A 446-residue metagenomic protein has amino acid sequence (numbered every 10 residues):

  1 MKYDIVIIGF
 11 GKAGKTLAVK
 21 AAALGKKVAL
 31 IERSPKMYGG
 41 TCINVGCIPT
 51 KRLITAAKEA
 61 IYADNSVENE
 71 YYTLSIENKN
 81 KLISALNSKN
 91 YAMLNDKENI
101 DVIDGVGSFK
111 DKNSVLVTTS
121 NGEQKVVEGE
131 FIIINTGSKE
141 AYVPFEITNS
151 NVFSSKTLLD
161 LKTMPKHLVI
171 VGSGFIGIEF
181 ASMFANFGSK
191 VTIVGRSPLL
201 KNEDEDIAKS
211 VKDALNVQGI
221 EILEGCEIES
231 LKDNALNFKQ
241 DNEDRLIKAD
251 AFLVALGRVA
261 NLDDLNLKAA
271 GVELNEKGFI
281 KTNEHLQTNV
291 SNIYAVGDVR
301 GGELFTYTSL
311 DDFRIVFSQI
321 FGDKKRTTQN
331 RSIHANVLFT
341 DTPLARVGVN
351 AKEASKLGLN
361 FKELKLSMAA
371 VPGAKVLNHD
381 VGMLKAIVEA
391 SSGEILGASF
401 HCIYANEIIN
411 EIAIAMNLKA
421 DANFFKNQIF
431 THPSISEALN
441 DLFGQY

Functional and structural regions predicted by a protein language model:
M1-G11, M164-V171: Beta1/beta-strand and adjacent pyrophosphate-binding region of the FAD-binding site in flavoprotein oxidoreductases
M1-Y3, K20-K26, E32-M164, S197-K201 (+5 more regions): Glycine-rich flavin
V6-I8, G107, V115, V126-G137 (+5 more regions): Short hydrophobic core segments
I8-K36, G40-T41, I48, R52-L53 (+3 more regions): Flexible, glycine-rich terminal cap/loop adjacent to redox cofactors in electron-transfer oxidoreductases
G14, G174-G177, S309: Catalytic nucleophile loop
C47, I134-K190, V194, E221 (+2 more regions): Glycine-rich dinucleotide-binding loop and its adjacent helix/turn
T148-M164, L246-D323: FAD-site-proximal beta/loop scaffold in flavoenzymes
S210, A214, V296-E353, N427 (+1 more regions): A conserved FAD-binding loop/helix module that cradles the flavin
